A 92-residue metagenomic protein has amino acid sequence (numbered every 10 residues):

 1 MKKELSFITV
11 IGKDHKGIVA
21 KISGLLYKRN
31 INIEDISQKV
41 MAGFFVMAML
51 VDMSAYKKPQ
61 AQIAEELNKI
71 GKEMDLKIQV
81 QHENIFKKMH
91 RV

Functional and structural regions predicted by a protein language model:
M1-V92: A conserved regulatory-domain signal marking ACT and ACT-like small-molecule sensing domains and adjacent regulatory
